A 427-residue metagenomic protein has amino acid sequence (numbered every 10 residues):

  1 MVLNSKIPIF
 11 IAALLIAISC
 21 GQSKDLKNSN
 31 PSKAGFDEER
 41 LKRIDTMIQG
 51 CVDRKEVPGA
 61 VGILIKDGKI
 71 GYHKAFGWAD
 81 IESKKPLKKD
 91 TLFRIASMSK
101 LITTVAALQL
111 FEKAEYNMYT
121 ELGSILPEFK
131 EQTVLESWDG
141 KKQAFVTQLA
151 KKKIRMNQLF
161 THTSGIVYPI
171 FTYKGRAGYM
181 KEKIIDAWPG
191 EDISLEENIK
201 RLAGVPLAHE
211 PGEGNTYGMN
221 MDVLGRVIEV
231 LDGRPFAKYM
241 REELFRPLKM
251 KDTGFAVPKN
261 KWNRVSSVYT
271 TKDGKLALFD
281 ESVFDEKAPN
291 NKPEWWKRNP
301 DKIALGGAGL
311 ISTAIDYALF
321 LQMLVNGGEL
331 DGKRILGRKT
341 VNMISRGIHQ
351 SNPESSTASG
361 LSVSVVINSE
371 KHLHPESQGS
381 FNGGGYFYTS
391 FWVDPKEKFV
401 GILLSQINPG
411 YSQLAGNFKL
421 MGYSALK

Functional and structural regions predicted by a protein language model:
M1-I9: Bacterial N-terminal signal peptides that target proteins for export
I9-A17: Bacterial N-terminal signal peptides
I18-S29: Bacterial Sec-dependent signal peptides at the C-terminal "C-region" and cleavage site
P31-I95, N117, V134-D139, L420-S424: Short, conserved catalytic-motif segment at the N-terminal edge
D37, K100, T313: Short, conserved phosphate/pyrophosphate- and ester-handling motifs at nucleotide-, phospho-/glycolipid
D45-I48, G68, F93-L122, K130-E131 (+3 more regions): Active-site SXXK
T133-E376: Short, surface-exposed loop or secondary-structure junction motifs that flank catalytic or metal-binding residues
S390-W392, K398-I407: Short, well-ordered beta-strand elements
